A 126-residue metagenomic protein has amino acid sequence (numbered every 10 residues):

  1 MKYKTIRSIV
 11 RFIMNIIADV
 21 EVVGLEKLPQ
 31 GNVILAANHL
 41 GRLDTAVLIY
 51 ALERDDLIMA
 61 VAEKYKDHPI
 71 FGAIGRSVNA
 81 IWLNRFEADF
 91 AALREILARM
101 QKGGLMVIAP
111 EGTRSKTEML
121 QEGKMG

Functional and structural regions predicted by a protein language model:
M1-I6: Helix-enriched interaction subdomains in cytosolic or periplasmic regions, typified by TIR/SEFIR signaling/NADase cores
R7, M14-G126: Soluble catalytic domains of membrane acyltransferases
